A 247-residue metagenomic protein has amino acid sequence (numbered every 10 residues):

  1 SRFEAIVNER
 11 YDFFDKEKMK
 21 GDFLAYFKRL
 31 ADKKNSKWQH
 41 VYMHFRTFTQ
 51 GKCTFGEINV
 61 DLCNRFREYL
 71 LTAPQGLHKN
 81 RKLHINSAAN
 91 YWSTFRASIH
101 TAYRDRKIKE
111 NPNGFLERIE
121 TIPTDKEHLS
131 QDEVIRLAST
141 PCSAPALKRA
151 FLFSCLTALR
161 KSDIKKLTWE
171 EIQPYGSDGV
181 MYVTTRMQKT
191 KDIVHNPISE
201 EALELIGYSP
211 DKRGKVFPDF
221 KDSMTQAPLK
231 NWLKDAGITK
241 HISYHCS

Functional and structural regions predicted by a protein language model:
S1-N8: Short, surface-exposed polybasic/aromatic micro-patch for ligand or macromolecular engagement
N8-K79, H100: Basic/aromatic-enriched alpha-helical hairpins
K34, W38, N59, S87 (+5 more regions): Hydrophobic (often cysteine-bearing) scaffold residues that line and stabilize catalytic clefts of nucleotide/cofactor
H40-H44, R65, S93, A97 (+4 more regions): Generic recognition of well-ordered alpha-helical segments within structured catalytic/regulatory domains
H44-T47, G51-D61, T72-G114, R160-S162 (+1 more regions): N-terminal DNA-binding recognition helix of tyrosine site-specific recombinases/integrases
K82-I85, A89-Y91, R104, I108-K161 (+2 more regions): Basic, Lys/Arg- and aromatic-enriched nucleic-acid-binding interface segment
E117-P123, E127, Q131, T157 (+1 more regions): Conserved tyrosine-mediated DNA breakage-rejoining catalytic core shared by Y-recombinases
A144, T157, N196, Y208-D219 (+1 more regions): Short, basic (Lys/Arg/His-rich) helix/loop patches that form interaction surfaces in the mid-to-C-terminal regions
